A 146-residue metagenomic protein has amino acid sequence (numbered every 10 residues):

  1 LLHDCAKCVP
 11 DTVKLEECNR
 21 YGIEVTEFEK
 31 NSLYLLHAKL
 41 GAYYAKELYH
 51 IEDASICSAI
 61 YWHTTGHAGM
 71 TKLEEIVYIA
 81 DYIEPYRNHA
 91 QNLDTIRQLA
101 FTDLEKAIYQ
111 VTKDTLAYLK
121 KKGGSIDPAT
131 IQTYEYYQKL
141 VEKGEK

Functional and structural regions predicted by a protein language model:
L1-Q110: Divalent metal-dependent catalytic cores for phosphoryl transfer on phosphate-bearing substrates
A117-K146: Charged phosphate-binding loop/patch that engages nucleotide di/tri-phosphates or the phosphate backbone of nucleic
